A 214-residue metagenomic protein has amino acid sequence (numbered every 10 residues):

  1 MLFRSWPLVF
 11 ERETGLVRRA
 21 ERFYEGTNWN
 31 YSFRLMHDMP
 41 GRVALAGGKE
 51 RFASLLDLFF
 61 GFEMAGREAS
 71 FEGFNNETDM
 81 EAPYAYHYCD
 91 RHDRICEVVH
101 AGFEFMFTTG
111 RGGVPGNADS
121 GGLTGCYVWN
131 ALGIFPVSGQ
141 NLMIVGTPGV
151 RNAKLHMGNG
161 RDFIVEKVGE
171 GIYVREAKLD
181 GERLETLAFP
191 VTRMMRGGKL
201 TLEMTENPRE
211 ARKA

Functional and structural regions predicted by a protein language model:
M1-L2: Short, small-residue-biased leader/transition segments that mark boundaries at the very start of proteins
P7, G15, L58, F62: Ferredoxin-type iron-sulfur electron-transfer modules in oxidoreductases and energy-metabolism complexes
F10-Y24, F105-T109: Acidic/His metal-coordination segments adjacent to aromatic residues that form catalytic metal sites in metalloenzymes
L16-S32, A65-N75, G116-N117: Solvent-exposed loop and edge beta-strand segments that line ligand/cofactor-binding and catalytic clefts
N28-A46: A conserved active-site cap/scaffold subdomain adjacent to cofactor or substrate pockets
D38, T78-E81: A general alpha-helix detector
L45, K49-E50, L58-F60, M64 (+2 more regions): Non-catalytic C-terminal accessory modules of carbohydrate-active enzymes
